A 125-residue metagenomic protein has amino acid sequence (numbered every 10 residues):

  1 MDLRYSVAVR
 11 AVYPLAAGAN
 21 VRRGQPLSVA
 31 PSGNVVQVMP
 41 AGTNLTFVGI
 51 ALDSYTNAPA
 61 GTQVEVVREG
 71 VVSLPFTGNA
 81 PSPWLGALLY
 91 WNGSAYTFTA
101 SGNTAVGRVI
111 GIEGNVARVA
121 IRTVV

Functional and structural regions predicted by a protein language model:
M1-V125: Surface-exposed, low-hydrophobicity beta-strand/loop segments enriched in small/polar/acidic residues
